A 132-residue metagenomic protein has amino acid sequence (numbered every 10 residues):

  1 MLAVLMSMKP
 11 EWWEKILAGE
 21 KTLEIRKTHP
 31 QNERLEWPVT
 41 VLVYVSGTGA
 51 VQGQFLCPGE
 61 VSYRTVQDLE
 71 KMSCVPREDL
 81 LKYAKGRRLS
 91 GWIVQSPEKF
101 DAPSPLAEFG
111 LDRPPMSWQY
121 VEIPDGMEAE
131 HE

Functional and structural regions predicted by a protein language model:
M1-E132: Structured alpha/beta reader/binder surfaces that contact nucleic acids or chromatin modification marks
